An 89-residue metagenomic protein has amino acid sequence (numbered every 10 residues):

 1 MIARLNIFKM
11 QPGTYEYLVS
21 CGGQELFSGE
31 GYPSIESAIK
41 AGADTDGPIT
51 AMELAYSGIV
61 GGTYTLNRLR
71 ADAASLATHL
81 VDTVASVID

Functional and structural regions predicted by a protein language model:
M1-I2, P48: Residues that act as N-cap/strand-start positions at coil-to-secondary-structure junctions
I2-F27: Short aromatic-glycine-(Arg/Gly/Cys) micro-motifs in beta-strand/loop hairpins
E16, C21, T45, T65-R68: Solvent-exposed, well-ordered amphipathic alpha-helical segments that flank/support binding or catalytic loops
L18-V19, G31, E53-L54: Hydrophobic beta-strand positions
Q24-S28, V60-T63: Surface-exposed loop/edge segments in extracytoplasmic proteins
E25-L26, I35-S37, L69-A74: A short local loop/turn or secondary-structure capping micro-motif enriched for an aromatic residue
G31-A51: A short, charged, amphipathic alpha-helix used as a generic interaction element across diverse proteins
G47-D89: Short, mixed-charge low-complexity intrinsically disordered segments
